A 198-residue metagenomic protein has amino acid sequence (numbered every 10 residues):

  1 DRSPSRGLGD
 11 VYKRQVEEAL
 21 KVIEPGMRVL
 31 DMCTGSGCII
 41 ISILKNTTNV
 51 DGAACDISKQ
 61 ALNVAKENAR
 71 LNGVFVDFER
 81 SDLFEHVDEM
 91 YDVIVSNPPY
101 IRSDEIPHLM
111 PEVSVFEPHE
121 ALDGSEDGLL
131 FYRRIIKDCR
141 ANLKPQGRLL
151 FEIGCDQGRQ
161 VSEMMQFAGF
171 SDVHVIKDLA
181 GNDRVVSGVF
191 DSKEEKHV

Functional and structural regions predicted by a protein language model:
D1-Y12: Single conserved hydrophobic/aromatic residue that forms the stacking wall/gate of nucleotide- or nucleobase-binding
K13-H108: Conserved SAM/SAH cofactor-binding pocket of Class I
A19, I43, V113, I135-C139: Class I S-adenosylmethionine-dependent transferase superfamily signal
E24, E117, L143-P145: Helix-to-beta-strand junctions that scaffold the AdoMet/dcAdoMet cofactor pocket in Class I SAM-dependent enzymes
Y100, V189-S192: C-terminal beta-strand of the catalytic ATP-binding
Y100-L130: Mobile active-site "lid"/loop adjacent to the S-adenosyl-L-methionine
E126-F190: Conserved Class I SAM-dependent methyltransferase catalytic core
S192-V198: Flexible, glycine-/basic-rich loop-and-beta segments that form/coincide with the SAM-dependent methyltransferase
